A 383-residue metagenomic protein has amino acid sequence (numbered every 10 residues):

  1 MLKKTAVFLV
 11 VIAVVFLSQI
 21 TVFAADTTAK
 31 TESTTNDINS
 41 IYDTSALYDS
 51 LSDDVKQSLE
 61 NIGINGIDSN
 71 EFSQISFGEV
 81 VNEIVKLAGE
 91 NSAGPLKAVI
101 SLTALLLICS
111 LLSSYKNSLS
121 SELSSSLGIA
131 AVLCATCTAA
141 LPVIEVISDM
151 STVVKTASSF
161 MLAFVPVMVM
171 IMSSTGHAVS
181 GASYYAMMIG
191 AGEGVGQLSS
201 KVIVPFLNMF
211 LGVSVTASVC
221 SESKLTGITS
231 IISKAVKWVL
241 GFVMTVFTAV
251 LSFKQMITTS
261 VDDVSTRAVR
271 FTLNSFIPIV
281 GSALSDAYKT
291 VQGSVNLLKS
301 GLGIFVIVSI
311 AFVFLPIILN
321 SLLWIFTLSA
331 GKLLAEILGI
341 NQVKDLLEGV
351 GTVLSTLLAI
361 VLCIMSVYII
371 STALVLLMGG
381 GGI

Functional and structural regions predicted by a protein language model:
M1-G128, L141-T156, F160-M161, H177-I189 (+7 more regions): Gly/Ser-rich, low-complexity
S101, L105, C109, V132 (+2 more regions): Alpha-helical transmembrane segments in multi-pass membrane proteins
L107-L112, V143-V146, V179-Y185, L207-L225 (+2 more regions): Juxtamembrane interface elements at the cytosolic ends of transmembrane helices in multi-pass membrane proteins
N117-S121, S221-V236, A335-K344: Membrane interface segments of multi-pass transport proteins and intramembrane proteases
L133-P142, M161-A178, L198-F206, V215: Mid-bilayer segments of alpha-helical transmembrane spans in multi-pass integral membrane proteins that mediate
Y184-F305, S309: Generic multipass alpha-helical transmembrane bundles of integral membrane proteins
L297-N341, G349: Helical hairpin unit composed of two closely spaced alpha helices linked by a short loop
N320-L328, K332-E336, I340, S355 (+1 more regions): Membrane-helix cytosolic exit motif
